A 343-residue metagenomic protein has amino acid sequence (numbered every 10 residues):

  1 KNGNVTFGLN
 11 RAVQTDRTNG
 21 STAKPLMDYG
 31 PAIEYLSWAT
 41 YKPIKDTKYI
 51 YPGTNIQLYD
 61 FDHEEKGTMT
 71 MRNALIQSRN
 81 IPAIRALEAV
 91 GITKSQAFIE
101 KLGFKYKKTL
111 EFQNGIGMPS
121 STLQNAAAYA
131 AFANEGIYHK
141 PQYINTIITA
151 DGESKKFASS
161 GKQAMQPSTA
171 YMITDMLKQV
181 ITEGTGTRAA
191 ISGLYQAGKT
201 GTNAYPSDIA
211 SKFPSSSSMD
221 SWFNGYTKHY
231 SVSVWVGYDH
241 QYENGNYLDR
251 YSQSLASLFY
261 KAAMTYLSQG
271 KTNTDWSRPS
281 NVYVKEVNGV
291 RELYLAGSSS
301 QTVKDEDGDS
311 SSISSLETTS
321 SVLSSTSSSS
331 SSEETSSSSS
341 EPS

Functional and structural regions predicted by a protein language model:
N2-T15, N19, S121-A127, A131-T318 (+1 more regions): A penicillin-recognizing enzyme superfamily signal
V5-L26, T40-P43, Q113: Short active-site loop at a secondary-structure junction that contains or immediately precedes the catalytic residue(s)
G30-L36, K48, S78-R79, A86-V90 (+5 more regions): Sec/Tat-exported extracytoplasmic proteins
S37-W38, D239: Acidic glycine-/aspartate-rich tracts in secreted/extracellular proteins
W38-S95, L110-E111, Y138, T149-Q179: Conserved catalytic neighborhood of penicillin-recognizing serine enzymes
P43, N73-L75, A83-A86, F98 (+6 more regions): Structural recognition of the beta-strand scaffold that forms the well-ordered cores of secreted hydrolase catalytic
I56-Y59, G91-Y129: Mid-domain, small-residue-enriched loop/turn segments at the edges of structured enzyme/sensor domains
S312-S343: Extracellular mucin-like PTS domains
